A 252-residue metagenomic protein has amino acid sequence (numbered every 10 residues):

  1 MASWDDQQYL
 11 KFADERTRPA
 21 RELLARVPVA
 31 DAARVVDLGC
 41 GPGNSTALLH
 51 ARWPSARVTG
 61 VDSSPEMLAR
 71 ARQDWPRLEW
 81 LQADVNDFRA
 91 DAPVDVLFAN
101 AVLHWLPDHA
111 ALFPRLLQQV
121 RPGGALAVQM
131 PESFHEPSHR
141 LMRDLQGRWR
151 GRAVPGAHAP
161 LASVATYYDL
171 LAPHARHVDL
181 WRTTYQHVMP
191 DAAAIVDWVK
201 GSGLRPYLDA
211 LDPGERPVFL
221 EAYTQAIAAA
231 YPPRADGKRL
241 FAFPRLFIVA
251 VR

Functional and structural regions predicted by a protein language model:
A2-D14: Class I SAM-dependent methyltransferase Rossmann-like catalytic core, especially the SAM/SAH-binding loop
E15-D31, L48: Conserved alpha-helix/loop element of class I SAM-dependent methyltransferases that forms part of the SAM/SAH-binding
R34-F88, A111: Class I SAM-dependent methyltransferase SAM/SAH-binding core
P42-N44, P160-R252: Conserved Class I S-adenosyl-L-methionine
N86-L97: A short acidic, Gly/Pro-enriched loop at the edge of an enzyme's catalytic core that lines a small-molecule cofactor
F88, H104, S133, S202: Active-site beta-alpha loop architecture of Rossmann-like, nucleotide-cofactor-dependent enzymes
V96-H109, E132: A short SAM/SAH-binding and catalytic strip from SAM-dependent methyltransferases
A110, L117, R121, A125-D191: Conserved catalytic/acceptor-binding region of the Class I
